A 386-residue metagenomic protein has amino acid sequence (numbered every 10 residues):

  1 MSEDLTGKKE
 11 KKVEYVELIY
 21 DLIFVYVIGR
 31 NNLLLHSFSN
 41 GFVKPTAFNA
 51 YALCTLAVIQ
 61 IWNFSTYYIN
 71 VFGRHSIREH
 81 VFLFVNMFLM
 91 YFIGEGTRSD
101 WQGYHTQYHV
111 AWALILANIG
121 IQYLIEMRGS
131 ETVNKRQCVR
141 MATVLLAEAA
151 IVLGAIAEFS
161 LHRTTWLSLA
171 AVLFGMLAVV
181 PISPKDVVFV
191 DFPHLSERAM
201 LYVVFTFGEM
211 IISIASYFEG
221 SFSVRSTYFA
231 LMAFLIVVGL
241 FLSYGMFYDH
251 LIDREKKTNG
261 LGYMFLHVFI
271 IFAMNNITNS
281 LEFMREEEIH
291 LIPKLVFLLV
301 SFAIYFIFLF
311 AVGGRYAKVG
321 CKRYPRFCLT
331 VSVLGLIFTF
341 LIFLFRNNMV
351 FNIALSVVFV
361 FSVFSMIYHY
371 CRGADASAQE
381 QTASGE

Functional and structural regions predicted by a protein language model:
M1-E14, I23, Y51-T66, F72 (+7 more regions): Predominantly late transmembrane helices and immediately cytosolic-facing juxtamembrane segments
V13, N32-P45, S65, I69-F72: Membrane-interface helix-loop junction between the first two transmembrane segments
Y15-H36: Signature of the first transmembrane helix
I28-G29, L35-V43, S216, S221-F229: Interfacial/gating helices of multi-pass transporter permease domains
F48: Active-site gating loops and adjacent loop-to-helix segments of metal-dependent hydrolytic enzymes
H162-W166, R346-S356: Loop-to-transmembrane alpha-helix initiation sites
